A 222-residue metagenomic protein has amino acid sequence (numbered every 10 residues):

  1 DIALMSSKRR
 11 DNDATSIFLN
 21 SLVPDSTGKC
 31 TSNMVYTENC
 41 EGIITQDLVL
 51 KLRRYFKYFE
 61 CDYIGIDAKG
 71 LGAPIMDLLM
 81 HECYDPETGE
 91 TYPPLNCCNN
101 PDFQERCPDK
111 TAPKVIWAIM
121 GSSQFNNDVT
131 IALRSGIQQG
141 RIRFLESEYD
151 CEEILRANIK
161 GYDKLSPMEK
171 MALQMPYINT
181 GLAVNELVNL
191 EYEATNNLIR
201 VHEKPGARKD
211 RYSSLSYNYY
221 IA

Functional and structural regions predicted by a protein language model:
D1-P101, N127, I131, F144-E148 (+1 more regions): RNase H-like, metal-dependent nuclease domains and their acidic two-metal-ion catalytic environment used
P94, C98-W117: Long, structured stretches of catalytic cores involved in phosphate-ester chemistry, encompassing
P113-A132, G136: Conserved RecA-like P-loop NTPase helicase motor core
